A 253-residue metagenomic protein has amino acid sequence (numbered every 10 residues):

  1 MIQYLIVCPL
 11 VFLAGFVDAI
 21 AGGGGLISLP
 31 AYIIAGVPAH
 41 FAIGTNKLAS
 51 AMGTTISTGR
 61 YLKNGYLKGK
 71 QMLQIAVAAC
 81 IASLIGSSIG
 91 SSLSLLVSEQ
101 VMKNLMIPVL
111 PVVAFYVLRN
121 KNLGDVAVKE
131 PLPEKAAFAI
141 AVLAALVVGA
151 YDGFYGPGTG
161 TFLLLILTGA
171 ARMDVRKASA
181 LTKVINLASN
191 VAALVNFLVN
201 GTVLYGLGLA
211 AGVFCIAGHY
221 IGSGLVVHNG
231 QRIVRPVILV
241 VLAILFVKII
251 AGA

Functional and structural regions predicted by a protein language model:
M1-P38, V128-S179: Selected transmembrane alpha-helices and immediately adjacent juxtamembrane segments of polytopic inner-membrane
Q3-V7, Q71, I75, A79 (+4 more regions): Residue-level signature of transmembrane alpha-helical entry/exit and packing/kink sites in multi-pass membrane
Y4, K47, M106-L110, A114 (+4 more regions): Residues within membrane-spanning alpha-helices of integral membrane proteins, especially the hydrophobic core/packing
V37-N46, G69-Q74, R172-K183: Membrane-interface alpha-helices at helix entry/exit sites of multi-pass transporters
L48-V101, N190-V240: Selective hydrophobic functional segments
T55-Y66, S91, I107-P133, G224 (+1 more regions): Transmembrane helix exit motif
A145-Y155, A193-G201, G208, L245-A253: Hydrophobic alpha-helical transmembrane segments in multi-pass integral membrane proteins
